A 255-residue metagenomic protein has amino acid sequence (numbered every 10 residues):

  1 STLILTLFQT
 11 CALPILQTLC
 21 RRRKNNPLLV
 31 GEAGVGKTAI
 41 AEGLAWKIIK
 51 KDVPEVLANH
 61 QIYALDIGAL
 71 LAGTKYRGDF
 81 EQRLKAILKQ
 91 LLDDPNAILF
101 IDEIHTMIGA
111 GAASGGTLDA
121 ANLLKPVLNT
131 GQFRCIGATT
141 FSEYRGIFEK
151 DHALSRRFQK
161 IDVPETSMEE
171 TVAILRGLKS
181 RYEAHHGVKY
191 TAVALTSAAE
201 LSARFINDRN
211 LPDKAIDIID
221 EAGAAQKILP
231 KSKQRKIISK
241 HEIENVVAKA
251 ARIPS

Functional and structural regions predicted by a protein language model:
T2, T6-L13: Short, small-residue-biased leader/transition segments that mark boundaries at the very start of proteins
A12-S255: AAA+ P-loop NTPase nucleotide-binding core of proteostasis motors
